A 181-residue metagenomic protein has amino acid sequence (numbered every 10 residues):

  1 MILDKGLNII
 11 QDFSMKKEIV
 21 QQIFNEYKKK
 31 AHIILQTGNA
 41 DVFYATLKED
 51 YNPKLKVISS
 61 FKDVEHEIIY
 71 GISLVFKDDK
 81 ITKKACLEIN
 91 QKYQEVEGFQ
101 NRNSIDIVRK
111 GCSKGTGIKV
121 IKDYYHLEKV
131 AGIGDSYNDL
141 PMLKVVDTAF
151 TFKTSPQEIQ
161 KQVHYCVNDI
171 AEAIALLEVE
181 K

Functional and structural regions predicted by a protein language model:
M1, K28-K29, V64-I68, V146-D147 (+1 more regions): Structural recognition of alpha->loop->beta junctions
M1-E18: Alpha-helical substrate-recognition element adjacent to the catalytic core
M1-I2, D41-V42, S104-I107, A171-L176: A short acidic, often aromatic-flanked loop/helix-cap motif at beta-alpha or helix-coil junctions that lines enzyme
K5, I10, Q100-N103, T154: Residue-level signal for pocket-adjacent positions within structured domains
I9-Q11, D50, S113-G115, E180-K181: Short, surface-exposed amphipathic charged segments that create phosphate/polyanion-binding patches used for binding
I10, E49-K62, V146-D147, K161-N168: Active-site regions of enzymes building and remodeling cell-envelope glycoconjugates
V20-M142: Conserved acidic, metal-coordinating active-site core of Asp-based, Mg2+-dependent phosphoryl-transfer enzymes
V145, A149-K181: Asp-based, Mg2+/Mn2+-dependent phosphohydrolase catalytic module
